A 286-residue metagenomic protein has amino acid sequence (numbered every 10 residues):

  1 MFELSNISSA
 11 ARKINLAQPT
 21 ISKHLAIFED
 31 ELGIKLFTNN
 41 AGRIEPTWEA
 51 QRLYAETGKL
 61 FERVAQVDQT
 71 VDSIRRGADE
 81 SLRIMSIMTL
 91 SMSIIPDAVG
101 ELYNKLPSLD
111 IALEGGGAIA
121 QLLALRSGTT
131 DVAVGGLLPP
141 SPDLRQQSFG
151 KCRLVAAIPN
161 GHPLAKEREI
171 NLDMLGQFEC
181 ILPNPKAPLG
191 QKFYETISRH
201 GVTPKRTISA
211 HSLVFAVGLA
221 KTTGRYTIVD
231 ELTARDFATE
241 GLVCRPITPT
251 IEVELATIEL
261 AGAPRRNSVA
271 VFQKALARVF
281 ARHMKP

Functional and structural regions predicted by a protein language model:
M1-Q18: Short helix-boundary/capping micro-motifs
E29-P46: A short LG(V/I)-centered, amphipathic sequence patch enriched for acidic residue(s) preceding the LG motif
R75, L144-C180, N267: Flexible hinge/capping segments at coil-to-helix
D79-P142, A210: Central regulatory/effector-binding core of bacterial HTH transcription factors
I94, C244-P286: A late-sequence structural motif
G117-L122, R126-T130, G136, K186-V243: Hydrophobic hinge/microswitch elements
P142-S148, C152, E167, V214-P264: Beta-alpha-beta core module
E179-H200, R265-Q273, F280-P286: Secondary-structure junction motif
